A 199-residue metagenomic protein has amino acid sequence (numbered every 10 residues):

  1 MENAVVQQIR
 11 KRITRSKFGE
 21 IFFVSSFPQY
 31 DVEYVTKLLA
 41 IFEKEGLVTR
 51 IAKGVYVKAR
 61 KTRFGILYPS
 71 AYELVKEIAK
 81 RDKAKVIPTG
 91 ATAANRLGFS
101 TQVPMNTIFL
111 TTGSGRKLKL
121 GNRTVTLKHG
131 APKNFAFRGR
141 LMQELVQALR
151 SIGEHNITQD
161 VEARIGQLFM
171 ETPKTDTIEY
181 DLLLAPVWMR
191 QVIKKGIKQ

Functional and structural regions predicted by a protein language model:
E2-I78: Short beta-edge/loop segments at beta->alpha junctions of small alpha/beta modules that act as binding/recognition
V6, Y68-Y72, G90, M142 (+2 more regions): Alpha-helix initiation and N-capping motif
A52-G54, D82-L120: Short gly/ser-rich loop at a beta-strand->alpha-helix junction or flexible surface loop bordering the NTP-binding
L67, I78-K85, T89, F137: Alpha-helix N-cap/loop-to-helix boundary motif
I78, L97, A148-I152: Generic structural signal for hydrophobic core residues of well-folded globular domains
K119-G121, V125-H129: A short, charged helix-loop
H129-Q199: Hydrophobic alpha-helical interaction segments
